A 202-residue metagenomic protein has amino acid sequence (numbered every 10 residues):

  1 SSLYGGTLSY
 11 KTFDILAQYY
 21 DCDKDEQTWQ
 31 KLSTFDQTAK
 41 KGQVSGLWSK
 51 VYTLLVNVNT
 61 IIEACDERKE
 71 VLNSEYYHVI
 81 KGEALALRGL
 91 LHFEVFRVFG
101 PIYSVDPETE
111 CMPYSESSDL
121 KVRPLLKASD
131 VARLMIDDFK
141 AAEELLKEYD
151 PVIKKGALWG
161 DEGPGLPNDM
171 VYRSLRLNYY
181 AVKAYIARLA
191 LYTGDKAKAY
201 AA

Functional and structural regions predicted by a protein language model:
S1-D14: Acidic, glycine-rich segments characteristic of secretory precursors and extracytoplasmic regions
A17-Q18, E110-L120, A157-S174: Carbohydrate-binding/catalytic loop surfaces
Q27-F99, K121-D130, E144-L146: Conserved, well-structured interaction surfaces
E67-Y76, L145-R173: Flexible helix-coil transition and linker loops at the boundaries of alpha-helical arrays
L90-S118, D137: Extended ligand-binding groove/face enriched in aromatic
F96-Y103, D150, Y192-D195: Short coil/turn linking the two alpha-helices of tandem helical-hairpin repeats
